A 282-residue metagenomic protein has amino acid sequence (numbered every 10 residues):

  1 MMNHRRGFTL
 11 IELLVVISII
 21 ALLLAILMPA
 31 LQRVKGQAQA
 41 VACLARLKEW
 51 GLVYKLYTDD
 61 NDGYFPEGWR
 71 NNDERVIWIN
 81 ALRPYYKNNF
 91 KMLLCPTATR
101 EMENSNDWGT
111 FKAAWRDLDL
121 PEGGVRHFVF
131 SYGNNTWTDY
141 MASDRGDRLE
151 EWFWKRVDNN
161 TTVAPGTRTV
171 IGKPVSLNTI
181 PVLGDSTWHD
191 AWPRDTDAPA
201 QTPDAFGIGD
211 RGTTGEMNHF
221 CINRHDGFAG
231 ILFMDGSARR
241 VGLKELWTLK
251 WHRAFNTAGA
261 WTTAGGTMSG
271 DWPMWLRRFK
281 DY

Functional and structural regions predicted by a protein language model:
M2-A45: Amphipathic alpha-helical segments typified by the pilin-like N-terminal helix that continues immediately C-terminal
V41-Y282: Short, well-structured segments within or immediately adjacent to enzyme catalytic domains that line ligand-binding
